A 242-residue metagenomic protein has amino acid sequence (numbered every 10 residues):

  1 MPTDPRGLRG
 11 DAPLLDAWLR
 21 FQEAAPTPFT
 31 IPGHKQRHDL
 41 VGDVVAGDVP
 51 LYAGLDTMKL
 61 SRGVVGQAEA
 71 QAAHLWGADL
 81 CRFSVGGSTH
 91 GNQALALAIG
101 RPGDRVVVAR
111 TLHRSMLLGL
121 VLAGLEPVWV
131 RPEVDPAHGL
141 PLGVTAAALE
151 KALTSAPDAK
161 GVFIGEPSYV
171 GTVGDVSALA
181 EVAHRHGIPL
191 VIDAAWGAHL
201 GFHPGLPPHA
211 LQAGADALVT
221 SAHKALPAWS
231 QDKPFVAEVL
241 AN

Functional and structural regions predicted by a protein language model:
M1-G63: N-terminal "arm"/small-domain region of PLP-dependent enzymes with the aminotransferase-like
P2-L19, L40, A78, S88-N242: Conserved PLP-enzyme active-site core in the AAT-like
G42-H90, T111: Conserved N-terminal alpha-helix of the aminotransferase class I/II PLP-enzyme fold
